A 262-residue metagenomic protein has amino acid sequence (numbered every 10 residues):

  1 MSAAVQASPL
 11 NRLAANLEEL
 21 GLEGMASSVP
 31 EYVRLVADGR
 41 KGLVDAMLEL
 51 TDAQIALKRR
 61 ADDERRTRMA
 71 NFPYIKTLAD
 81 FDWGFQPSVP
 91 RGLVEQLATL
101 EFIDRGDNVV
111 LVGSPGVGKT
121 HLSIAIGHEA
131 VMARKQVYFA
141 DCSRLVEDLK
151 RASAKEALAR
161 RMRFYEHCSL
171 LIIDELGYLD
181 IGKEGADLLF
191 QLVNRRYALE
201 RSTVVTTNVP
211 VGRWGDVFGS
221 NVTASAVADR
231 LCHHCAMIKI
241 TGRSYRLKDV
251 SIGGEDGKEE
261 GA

Functional and structural regions predicted by a protein language model:
M1-L20, M25-A26: Charged, compositionally biased N-terminal leader segments and the immediate start of the first structured element
R12-A15, E31-L35, D80, N108-V112 (+1 more regions): Short hinge/gating elements
N16, L20-E23, Y32-L35, L50-L57 (+12 more regions): Conserved, well-folded catalytic cores of nucleic-acid-processing and energy-transducing macromolecular machines
E18, L22-Y74: Interdomain "pre-motor" coupling segment immediately N-terminal to P-loop NTPase/helicase cores
K58-L111: Extended interfacial segments that mediate partner engagement and assembly in macromolecular machines
V89-H167, G215-V217: Conserved P-loop
Q136-Y138, R144-L170, L176-A262: Replace "adjacent to P-loop NTPase cores in ATP/GTP-dependent enzymes" with "adjacent to NTP-binding cores
